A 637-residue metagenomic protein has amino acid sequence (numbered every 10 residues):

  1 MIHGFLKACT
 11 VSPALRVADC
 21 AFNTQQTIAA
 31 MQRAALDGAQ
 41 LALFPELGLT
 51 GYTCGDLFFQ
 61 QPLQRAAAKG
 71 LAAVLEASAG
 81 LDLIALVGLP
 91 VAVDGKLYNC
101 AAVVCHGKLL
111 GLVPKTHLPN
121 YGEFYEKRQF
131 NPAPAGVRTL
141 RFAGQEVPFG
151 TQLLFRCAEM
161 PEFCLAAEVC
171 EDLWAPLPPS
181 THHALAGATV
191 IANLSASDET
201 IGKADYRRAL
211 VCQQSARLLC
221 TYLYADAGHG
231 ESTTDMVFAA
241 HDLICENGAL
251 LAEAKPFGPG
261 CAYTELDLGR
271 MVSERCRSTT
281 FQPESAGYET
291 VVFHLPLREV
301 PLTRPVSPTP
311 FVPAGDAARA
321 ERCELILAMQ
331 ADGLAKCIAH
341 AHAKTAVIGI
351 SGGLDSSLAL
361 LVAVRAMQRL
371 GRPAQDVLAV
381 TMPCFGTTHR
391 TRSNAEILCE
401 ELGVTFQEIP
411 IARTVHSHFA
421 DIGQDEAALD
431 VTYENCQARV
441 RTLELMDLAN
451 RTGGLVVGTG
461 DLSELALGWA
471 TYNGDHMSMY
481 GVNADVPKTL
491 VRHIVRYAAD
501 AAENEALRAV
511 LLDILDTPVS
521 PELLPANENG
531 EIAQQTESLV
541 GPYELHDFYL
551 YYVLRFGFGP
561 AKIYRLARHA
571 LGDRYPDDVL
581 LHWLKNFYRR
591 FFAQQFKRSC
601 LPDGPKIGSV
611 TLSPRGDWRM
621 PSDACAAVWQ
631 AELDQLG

Functional and structural regions predicted by a protein language model:
M1-V347, R365-A374, E401, F406: Enzyme catalytic cores with a strong preference for nitrogen-chemistry domains
L6-K7, N23, P161-C164, C220 (+5 more regions): ATP/NTP-dependent adenylation/nucleotidyl-transfer catalytic domains that generate, transfer, or process NMP-activated
